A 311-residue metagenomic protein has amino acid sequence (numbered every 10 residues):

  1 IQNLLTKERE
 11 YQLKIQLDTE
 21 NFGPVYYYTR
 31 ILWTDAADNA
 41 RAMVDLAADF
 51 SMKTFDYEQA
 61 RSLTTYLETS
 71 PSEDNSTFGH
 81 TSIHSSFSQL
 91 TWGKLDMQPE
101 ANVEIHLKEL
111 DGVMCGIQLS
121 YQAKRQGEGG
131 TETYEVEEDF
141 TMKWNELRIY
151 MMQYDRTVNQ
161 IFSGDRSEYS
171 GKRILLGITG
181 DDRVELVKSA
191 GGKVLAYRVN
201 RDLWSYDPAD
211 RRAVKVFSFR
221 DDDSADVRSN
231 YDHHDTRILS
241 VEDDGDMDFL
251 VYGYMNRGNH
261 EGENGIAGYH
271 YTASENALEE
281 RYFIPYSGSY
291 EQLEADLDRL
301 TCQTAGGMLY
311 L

Functional and structural regions predicted by a protein language model:
I1, E137-D139, Y231, T236-R237 (+1 more regions): Long, non-globular regulatory segments flanking folded domains
I1-Q12, S85-G130, H234-D243: Surface-exposed, charged secondary-structure patches
L13-D96, Y169-R212, S218-D221, S229-H234 (+3 more regions): Core segments of small alpha/beta cavity-forming domains
E20-F22, S120-E135, N256-H260: Short, cysteine-centered beta-strand-loop-beta hairpins and adjacent loop/turn segments enriched in charged/polar
G116-S120, L147-V158, G262-G265, N276-R281: Short, well-ordered strand-loop elements centered on a beta-strand within folded domains, enriched for acidic residues
E128-Q153, G265-N276: A short, surface-exposed beta-strand/turn
Q153-S163, P285-S289: Short, solvent-exposed aromatic-acidic interface loops
